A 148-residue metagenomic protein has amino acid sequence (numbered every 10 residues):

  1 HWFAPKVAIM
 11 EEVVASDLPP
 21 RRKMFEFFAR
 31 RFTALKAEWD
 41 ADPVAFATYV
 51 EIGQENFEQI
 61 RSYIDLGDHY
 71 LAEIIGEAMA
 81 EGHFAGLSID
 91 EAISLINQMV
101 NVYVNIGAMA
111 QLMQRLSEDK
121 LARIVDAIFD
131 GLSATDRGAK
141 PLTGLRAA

Functional and structural regions predicted by a protein language model:
H1-V7: Short, basic, alpha-helical segments at the C-terminal edge of helix-turn-helix-like DNA-binding modules
W2, K23, L116-K120: Short acidic-hydrophobic sequence patches enriched in Asp/Glu that either
A8-E38, I93-I96, L142, R146: Hydrophobic alpha-helical connector segments
P43-V50, F57, R61, D68 (+2 more regions): Hydrophobic/aromatic-rich alpha-helical bundle segments in the mid-to-C-terminal region
